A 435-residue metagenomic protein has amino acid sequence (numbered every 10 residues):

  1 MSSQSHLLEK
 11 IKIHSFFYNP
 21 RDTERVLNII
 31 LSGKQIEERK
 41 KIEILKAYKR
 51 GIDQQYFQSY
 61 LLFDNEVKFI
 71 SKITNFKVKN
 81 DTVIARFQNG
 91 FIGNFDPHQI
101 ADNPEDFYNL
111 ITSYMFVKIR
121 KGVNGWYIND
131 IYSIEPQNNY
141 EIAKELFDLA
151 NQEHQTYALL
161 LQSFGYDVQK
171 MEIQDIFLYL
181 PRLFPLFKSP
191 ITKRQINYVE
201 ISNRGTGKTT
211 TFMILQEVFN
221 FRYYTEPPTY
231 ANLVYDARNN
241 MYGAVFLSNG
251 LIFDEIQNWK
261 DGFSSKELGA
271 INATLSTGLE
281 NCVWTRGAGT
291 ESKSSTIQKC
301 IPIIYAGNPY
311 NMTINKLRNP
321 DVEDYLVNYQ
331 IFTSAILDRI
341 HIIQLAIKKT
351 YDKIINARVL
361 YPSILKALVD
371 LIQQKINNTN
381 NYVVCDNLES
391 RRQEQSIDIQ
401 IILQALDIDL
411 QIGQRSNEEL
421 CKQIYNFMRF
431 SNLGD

Functional and structural regions predicted by a protein language model:
M1-F164: Extended, charged/polar low-complexity intrinsically disordered regions
I111-M115, Q195-I196, S248, K299-I301 (+1 more regions): Short glycine-/polar-rich loops that comprise or flank the Walker A/P-loop and associated switch/sensor motifs
P136-F219: P-loop NTPase catalytic core of nucleic-acid-dependent motor ATPases
T206, E217-S264: AAA+/P-loop NTPase substrate/partner-engagement loops
K208, L247-L275, I301, N311-R318 (+1 more regions): Conserved AAA+/SF3 P-loop NTPase catalytic/coupling segment centered on the Walker-B
S265-I297: Conserved catalytic/switch belt of AAA+ P-loop NTPases
S295-I303, N308-L410, Q414: Phosphate-sensing "switch" segment of ASCE/P-loop ATPases
E418-D435: C-terminal engagement/docking regions of AAA+ P-loop ATPases
